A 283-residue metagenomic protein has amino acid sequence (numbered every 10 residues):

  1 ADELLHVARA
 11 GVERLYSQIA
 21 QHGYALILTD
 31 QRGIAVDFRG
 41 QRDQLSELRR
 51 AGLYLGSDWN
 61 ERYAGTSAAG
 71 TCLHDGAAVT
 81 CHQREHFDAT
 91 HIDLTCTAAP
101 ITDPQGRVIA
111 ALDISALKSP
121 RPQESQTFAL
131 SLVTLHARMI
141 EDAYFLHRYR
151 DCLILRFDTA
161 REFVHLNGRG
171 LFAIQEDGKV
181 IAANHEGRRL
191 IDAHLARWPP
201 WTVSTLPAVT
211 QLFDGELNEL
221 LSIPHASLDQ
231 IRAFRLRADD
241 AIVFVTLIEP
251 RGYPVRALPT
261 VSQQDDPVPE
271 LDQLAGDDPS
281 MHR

Functional and structural regions predicted by a protein language model:
A1-I19, T66, G70, H74 (+5 more regions): Juxtadomain coupling helices with adjacent low-complexity linkers
A1-Q18, A25-L26, D30-R84: Regulatory sensory and allosteric helical modules in signal-transduction proteins and certain transcription factors
Q21-G23, H91-C96, H165-G168, E176-D177: Short, small/polar residue-rich loop motifs at catalytic or cofactor-binding pockets
T29-D30, D103-P104, Q175: Short, acidic, Ser/Thr-enriched surface-loop or helix-capping motifs
A35-A68, F128, F163-L228: PAS-family sensory domains
H82-P122: Extended hydrophobic
R84, D93-A98, T205-D266: PAS-family sensory/regulatory modules and their coupling/dimerization elements
S262-R283: AAA+ ATPase active-site-proximal loops
